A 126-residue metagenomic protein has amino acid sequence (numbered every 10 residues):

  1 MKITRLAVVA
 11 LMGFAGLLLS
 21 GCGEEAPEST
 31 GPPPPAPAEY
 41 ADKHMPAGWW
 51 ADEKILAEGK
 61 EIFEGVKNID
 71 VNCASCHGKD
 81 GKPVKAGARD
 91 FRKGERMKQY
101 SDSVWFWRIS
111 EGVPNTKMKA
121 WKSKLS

Functional and structural regions predicted by a protein language model:
M1-V9: Bacterial N-terminal signal peptides that target proteins for export
L18-G21: C-terminal motif of bacterial Sec signal peptides marking the signal peptidase cleavage site
G23-E25, V84-K93, R108-S126: Axial heme c-ligation environment in periplasmic c-type cytochrome domains
P27-G65: Electrostatic cytochrome c docking/interface patches
W50-D52, A74-S110: Gly/Gly-Pro-rich "capping" loops immediately C-terminal to redox-active cysteine motifs in periplasmic/lumenal
K54, E58-E61, Y100-V104, A120: Extracytoplasmic/secreted proteins, especially bacterial periplasmic and envelope-associated proteins
G59, N68-K79: The canonical Cys-X-X-Cys-His
E64-N68, E95-K98, W121-L125: Flexible gly/pro/ser-rich segments immediately N-terminal to CXXCH heme-c attachment motifs in exported/periplasmic
